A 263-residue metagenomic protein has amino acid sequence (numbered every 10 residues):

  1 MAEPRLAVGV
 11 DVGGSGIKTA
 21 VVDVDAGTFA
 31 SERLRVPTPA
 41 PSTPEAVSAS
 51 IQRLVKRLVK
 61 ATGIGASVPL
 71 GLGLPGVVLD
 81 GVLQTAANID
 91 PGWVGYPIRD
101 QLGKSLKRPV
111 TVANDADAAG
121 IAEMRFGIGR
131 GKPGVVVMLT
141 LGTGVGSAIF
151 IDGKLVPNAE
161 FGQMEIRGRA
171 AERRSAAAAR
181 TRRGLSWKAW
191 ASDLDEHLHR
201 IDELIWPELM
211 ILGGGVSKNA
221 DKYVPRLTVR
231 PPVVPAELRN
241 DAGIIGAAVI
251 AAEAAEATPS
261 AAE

Functional and structural regions predicted by a protein language model:
M1-P69, V78-V82, D100-V110, A122-V137 (+1 more regions): ATP-binding/phosphotransfer module of carbohydrate and carboxylate kinases, centering on a glycine-rich
P75: Conserved NAD(P)H cofactor-binding loop of Rossmann-fold oxidoreductase domains
L83-G95: A charged helix-plus-loop insertion that forms the helical arch/lid used to bind and gate nucleic-acid substrates
N88-D90, N114, N240: Asparagine-centered polar/low-complexity signal
V112-A116, G120: Short loop/edge segments at beta-strand edges and connector loops that shape dinucleotide/nucleotide cofactor-binding
V145: Basic- and aromatic-lined ligand-binding clefts that recognize polyanionic substrates
